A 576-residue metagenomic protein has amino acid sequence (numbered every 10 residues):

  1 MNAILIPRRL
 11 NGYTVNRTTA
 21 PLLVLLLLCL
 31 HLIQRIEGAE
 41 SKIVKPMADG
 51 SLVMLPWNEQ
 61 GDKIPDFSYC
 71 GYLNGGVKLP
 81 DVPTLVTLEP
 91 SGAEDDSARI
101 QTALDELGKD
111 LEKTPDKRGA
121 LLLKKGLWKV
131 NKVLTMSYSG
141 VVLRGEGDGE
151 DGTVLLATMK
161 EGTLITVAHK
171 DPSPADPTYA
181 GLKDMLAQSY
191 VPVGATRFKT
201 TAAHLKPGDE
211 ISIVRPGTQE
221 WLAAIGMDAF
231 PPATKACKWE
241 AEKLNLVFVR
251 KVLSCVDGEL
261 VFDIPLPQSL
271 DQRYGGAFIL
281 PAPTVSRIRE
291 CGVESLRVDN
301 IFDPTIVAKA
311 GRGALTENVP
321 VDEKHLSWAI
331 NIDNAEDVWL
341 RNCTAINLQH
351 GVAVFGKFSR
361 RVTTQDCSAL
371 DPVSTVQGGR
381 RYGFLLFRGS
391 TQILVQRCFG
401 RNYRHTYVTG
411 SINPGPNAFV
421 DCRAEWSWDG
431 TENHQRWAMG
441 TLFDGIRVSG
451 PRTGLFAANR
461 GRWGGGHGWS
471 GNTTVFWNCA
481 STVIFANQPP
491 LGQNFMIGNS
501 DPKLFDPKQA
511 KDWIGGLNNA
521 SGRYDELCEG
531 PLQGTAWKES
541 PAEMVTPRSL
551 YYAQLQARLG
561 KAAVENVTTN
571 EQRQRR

Functional and structural regions predicted by a protein language model:
M1-R17: N-terminal secretory signal peptides that target proteins for export/translocation
P21-H31, R35: Bacterial N-terminal signal peptides
Q34-P320, L326, I497-R576: Extracellular "leader-to-stem" segments immediately downstream of a signal peptide or signal-anchor in secreted/lumenal
E112, K132-V133, G152-V154, F302-A308 (+8 more regions): Short glycine/acidic-rich loop motifs that flank beta-strands on beta-rich extracellular proteins
G119, G126, K132, S139-V141 (+13 more regions): The right-handed parallel beta-helix/beta-solenoid scaffold, focusing on the short coil/turn and N-cap positions
L122, K129, T135, R144 (+13 more regions): Extracellular beta-strand solenoid repeats
G140, R289-N300, E336-N347, F358-S374 (+5 more regions): Right-handed parallel beta-helix
K160-A175, A195, R273-P283, A308-N331 (+5 more regions): Extracellular beta-strand/beta-solenoid scaffold signature
